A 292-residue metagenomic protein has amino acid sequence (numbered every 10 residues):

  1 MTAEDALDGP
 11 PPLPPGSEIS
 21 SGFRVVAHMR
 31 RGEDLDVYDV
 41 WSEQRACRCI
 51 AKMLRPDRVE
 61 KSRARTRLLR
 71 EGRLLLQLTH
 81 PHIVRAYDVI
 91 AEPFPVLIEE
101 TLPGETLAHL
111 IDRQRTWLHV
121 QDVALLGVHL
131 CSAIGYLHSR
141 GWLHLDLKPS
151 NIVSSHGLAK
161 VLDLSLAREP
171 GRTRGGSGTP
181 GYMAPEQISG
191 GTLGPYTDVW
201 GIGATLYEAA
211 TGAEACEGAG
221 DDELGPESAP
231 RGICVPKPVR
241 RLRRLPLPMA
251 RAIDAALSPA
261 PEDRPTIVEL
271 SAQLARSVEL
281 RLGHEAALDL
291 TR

Functional and structural regions predicted by a protein language model:
R58-Q77: AlphaC helix of the eukaryotic protein kinase fold
D88-V89: A short, aromatic-enriched beta-strand patch in the conserved N-lobe beta-sheet of the protein kinase catalytic domain
E92-T106: Conserved short submotifs of the Hanks-type protein kinase catalytic core that shape the nucleotide-binding pocket
L107-L118: AlphaC helix of the protein kinase catalytic domain
L126-G127: Activation segment signature within eukaryotic-like protein kinase domains
L130-W142: Protein kinase catalytic-loop region centered on the HRD/HxD motif
D198: Conserved catalytic-loop aspartate of Hanks-type protein kinases
